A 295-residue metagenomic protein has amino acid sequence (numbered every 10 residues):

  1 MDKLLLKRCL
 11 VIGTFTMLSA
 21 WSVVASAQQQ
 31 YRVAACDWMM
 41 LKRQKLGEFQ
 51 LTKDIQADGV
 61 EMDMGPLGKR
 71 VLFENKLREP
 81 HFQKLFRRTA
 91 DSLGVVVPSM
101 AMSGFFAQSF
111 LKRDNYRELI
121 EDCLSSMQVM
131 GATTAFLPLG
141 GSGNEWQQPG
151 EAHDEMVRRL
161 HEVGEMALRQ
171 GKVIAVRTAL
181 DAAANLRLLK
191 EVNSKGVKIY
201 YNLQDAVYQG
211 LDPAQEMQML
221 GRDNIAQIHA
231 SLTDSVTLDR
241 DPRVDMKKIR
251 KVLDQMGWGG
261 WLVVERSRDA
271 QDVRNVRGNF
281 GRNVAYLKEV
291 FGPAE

Functional and structural regions predicted by a protein language model:
M1-L6: N-terminal secretory signal peptides that target proteins for export/translocation
C9-W21: Bacterial N-terminal signal peptides
Q28-V33, L41-D58, N185-Y201, D205-E295: Histidine-acidic metal/acid-base catalytic patches
M39, M64-P66, S103-F106, L139-G143 (+5 more regions): Active-site-proximal loop/turn and secondary-structure-junction residues that shape catalytic pockets, frequently
E61, S99-A101, F136, A175 (+2 more regions): Conserved beta-strand positions in the central sheet of alpha/beta enzyme cores
D63-R87, L139-Q147: Glycine-rich, proline-tolerant flexible connector loops at the mouths of alpha/beta enzymes
K76-Q83, D114-E121, P149-L160, D212-M219 (+2 more regions): Charged helix-capping and loop-helix junction motifs
D91-L93, F106-I199: Active-site acidic/histidine proton-transfer and metal-coordination neighborhood in alpha/beta enzyme cores
